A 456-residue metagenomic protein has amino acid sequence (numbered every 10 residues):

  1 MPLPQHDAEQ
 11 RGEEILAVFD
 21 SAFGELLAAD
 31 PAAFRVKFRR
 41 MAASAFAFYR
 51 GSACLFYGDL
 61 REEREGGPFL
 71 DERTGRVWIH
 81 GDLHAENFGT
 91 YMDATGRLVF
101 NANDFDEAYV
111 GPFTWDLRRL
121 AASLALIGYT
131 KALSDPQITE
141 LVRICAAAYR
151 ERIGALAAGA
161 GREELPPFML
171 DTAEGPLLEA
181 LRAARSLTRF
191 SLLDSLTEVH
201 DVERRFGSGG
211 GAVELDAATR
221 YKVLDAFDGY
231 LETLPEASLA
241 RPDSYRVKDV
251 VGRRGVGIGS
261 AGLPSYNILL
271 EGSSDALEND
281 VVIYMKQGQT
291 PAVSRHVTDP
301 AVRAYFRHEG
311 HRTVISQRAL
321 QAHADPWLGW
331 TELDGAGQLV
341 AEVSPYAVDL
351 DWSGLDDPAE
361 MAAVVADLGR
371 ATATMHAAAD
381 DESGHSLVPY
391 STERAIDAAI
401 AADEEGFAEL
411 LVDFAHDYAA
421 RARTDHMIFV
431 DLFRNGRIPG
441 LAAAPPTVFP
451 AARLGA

Functional and structural regions predicted by a protein language model:
M1-H80, A85-A180, T233-N435, P439-A456: Conserved ATP-binding subdomain of kinase catalytic cores across diverse folds
P176-G259, L269: Acidic catalytic cores of enzymes that act on phosphate-bearing nucleotides/polynucleotides
